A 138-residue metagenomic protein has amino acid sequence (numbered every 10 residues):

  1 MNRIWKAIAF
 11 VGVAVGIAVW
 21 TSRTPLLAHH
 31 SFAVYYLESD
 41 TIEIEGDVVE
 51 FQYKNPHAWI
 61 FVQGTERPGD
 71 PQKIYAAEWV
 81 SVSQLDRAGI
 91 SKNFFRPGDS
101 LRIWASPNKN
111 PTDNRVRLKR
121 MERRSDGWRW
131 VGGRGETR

Functional and structural regions predicted by a protein language model:
M1-W5: N-terminal secretory signal peptides that target proteins for export/translocation
A9-W20: Bacterial N-terminal signal peptides
L26-I42: Short boundary/loop segments of OB/S1/cold-shock single-stranded nucleic-acid-binding domains
G46-V48: Conserved hydrophobic positions within beta-strands
K54-T65: Short aromatic-glycine-enriched beta-strand elements
E78-R87: Short, structured beta-strand/loop micro-motifs enriched in basic residues and often containing a Trp
R87-I103: Short nucleic-acid-contacting surface segments enriched for D/E, G, S/T with interspersed K/R
N108-R134: OB-fold/S1-family single-stranded nucleic acid-binding modules
